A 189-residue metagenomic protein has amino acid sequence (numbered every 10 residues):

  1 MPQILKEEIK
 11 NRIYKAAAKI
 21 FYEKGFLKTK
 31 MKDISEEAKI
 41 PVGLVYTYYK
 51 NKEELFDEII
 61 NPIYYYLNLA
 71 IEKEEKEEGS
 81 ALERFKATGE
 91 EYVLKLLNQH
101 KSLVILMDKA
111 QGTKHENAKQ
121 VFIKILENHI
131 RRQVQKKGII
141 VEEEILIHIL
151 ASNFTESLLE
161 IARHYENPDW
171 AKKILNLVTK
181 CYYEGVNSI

Functional and structural regions predicted by a protein language model:
M1-K6: N-terminal intrinsically disordered/low-complexity leader segments
R12, A16, I20-E54, E58: Helix-turn-helix
M31, N61-N68: Short, basic, alpha-helical segments at the C-terminal edge of helix-turn-helix-like DNA-binding modules
D57-I63, L106, H115-A118: Alpha-helical DNA-contacting segments of helix-turn-helix folds
E58, E72-N98: Hydrophobic alpha-helical connector segments
N68, A87, L94, N98 (+2 more regions): Amphipathic alpha-helical packing segments from all-alpha helical-bundle domains
E91-T113, E160: Amphipathic alpha-helical segments used for helix-helix packing
L94, N98, N128-R132, I147-I189: C-terminal peripheral helix-coil segments that are non-catalytic and often amphipathic
